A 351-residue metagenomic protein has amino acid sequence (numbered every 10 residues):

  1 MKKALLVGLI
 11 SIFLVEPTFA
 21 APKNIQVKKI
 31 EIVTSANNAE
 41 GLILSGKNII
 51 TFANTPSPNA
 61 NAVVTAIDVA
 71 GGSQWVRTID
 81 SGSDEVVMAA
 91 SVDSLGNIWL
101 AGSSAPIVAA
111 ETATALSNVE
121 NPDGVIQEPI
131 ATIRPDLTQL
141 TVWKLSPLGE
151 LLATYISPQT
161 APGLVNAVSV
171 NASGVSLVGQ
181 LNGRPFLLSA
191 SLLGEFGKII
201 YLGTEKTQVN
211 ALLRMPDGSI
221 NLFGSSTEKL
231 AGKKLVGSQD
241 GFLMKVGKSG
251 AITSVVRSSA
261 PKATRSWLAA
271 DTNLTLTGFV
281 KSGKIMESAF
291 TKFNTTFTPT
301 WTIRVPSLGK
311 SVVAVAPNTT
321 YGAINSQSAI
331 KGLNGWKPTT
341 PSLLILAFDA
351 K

Functional and structural regions predicted by a protein language model:
M1-A4: Positively charged n-region of N-terminal signal peptides that target proteins for export
V7-V15: Bacterial N-terminal signal peptides
A20-K351: A sequence-level/structural motif corresponding to short, flexible coil/turn segments enriched in small polar residues
